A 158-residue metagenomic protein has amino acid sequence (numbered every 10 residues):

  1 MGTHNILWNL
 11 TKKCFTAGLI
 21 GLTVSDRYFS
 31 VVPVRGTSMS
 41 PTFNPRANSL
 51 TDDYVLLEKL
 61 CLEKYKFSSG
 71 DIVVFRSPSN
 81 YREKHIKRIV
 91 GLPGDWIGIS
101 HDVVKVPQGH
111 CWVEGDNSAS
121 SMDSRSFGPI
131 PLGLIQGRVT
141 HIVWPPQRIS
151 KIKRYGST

Functional and structural regions predicted by a protein language model:
M1-K84, V104-K105, G133-L134, R138-T158: Protein maturation boundaries and topogenic segments
H85-G91: Short beta-strand-centered aromatic/proline hotspots
I97-D102: Short, solvent-exposed secondary-structure boundary/capping segments
W112: PRPP/pyrophosphate-binding module of the type I phosphoribosyltransferase fold
G115: Phosphate/adenylate-binding glycine loop and adjacent helical scaffold
S120-S121: Short acidic/polar inter-strand loop motif in beta-rich domains
